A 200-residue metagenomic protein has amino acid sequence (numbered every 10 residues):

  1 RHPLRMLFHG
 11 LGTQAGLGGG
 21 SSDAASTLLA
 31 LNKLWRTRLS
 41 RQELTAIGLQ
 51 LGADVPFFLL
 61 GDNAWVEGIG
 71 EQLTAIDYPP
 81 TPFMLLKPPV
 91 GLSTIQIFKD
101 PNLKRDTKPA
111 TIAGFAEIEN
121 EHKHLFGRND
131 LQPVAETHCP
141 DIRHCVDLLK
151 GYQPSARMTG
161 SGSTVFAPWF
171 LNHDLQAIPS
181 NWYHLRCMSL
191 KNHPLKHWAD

Functional and structural regions predicted by a protein language model:
H2-G18, S155-A156: Short pre-catalytic strand/loop immediately N-terminal to key active-site residues, enriched for Gly-Thr
L7, M158-S161, R186: A structural preference for short, hydrophobic beta-strand core positions in alpha/beta folds
A15-E43: DPxDG-like acidic metal-binding loop motif
G19-G20, T159-S163: Glycine-rich beta-strand-to-loop/alpha-helix junction loops that act as flexible
S40-Q50, V146-D147, Q176-I178: Short, well-structured alpha-helical segments that form the helix of a local strand-helix-strand
F58-L60, W65-S155, F170-D200: Conserved, helical-rich catalytic subdomain that frames metal- and/or nucleotide-binding sites in enzyme alpha/beta
T164-P168: Short beta-strand->loop micro-motif that forms the acidic, two-metal-ion catalytic signature in nucleotide-processing
